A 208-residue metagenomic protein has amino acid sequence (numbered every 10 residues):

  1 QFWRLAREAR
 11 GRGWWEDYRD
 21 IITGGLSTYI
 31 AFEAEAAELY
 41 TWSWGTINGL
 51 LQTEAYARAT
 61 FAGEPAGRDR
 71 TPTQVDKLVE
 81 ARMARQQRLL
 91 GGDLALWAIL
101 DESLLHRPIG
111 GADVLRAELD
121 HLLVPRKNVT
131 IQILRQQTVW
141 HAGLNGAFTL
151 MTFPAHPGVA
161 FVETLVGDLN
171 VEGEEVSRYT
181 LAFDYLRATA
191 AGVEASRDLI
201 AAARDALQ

Functional and structural regions predicted by a protein language model:
Q1-H106, V171-G173, L181, Y185 (+1 more regions): Interdomain hinge/linker segments and adjacent boundary elements that couple functional modules
I99, I109-Q208: C-terminal regulatory/effector modules of DNA-binding transcriptional regulators
